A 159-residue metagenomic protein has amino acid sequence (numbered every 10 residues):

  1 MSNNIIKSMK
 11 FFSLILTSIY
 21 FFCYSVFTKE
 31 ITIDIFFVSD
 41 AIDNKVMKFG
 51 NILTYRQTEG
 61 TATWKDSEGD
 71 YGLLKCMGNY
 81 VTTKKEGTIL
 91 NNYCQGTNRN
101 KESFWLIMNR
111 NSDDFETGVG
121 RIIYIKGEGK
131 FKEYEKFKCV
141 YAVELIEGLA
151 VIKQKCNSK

Functional and structural regions predicted by a protein language model:
M1-T28: Classical Sec-dependent N-terminal signal peptides that target proteins to the secretory pathway
F27-K159: Beta-strand-enriched cores of mature, soluble protein domains
